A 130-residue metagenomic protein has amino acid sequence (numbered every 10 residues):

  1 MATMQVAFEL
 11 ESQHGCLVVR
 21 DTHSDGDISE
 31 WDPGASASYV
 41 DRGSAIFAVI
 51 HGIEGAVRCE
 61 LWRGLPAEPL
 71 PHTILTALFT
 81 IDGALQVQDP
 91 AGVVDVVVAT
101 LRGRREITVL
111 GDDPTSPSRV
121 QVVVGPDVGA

Functional and structural regions predicted by a protein language model:
M1-L70, T115-A130: Primarily secretory-pathway and cell-envelope proteins
C59-R104, D112-D127: Extended, well-structured beta-strand/loop surface patches that form recognition or cofactor-anchoring regions within
